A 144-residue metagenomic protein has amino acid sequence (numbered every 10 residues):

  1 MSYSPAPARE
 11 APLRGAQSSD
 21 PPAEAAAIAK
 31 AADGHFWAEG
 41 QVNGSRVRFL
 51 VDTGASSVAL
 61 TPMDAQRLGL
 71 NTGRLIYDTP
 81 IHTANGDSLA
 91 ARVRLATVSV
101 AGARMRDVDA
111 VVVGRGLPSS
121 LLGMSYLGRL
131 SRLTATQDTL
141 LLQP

Functional and structural regions predicted by a protein language model:
M1-R48, T53-P144: Pepsin/retropepsin-fold aspartyl endopeptidases
